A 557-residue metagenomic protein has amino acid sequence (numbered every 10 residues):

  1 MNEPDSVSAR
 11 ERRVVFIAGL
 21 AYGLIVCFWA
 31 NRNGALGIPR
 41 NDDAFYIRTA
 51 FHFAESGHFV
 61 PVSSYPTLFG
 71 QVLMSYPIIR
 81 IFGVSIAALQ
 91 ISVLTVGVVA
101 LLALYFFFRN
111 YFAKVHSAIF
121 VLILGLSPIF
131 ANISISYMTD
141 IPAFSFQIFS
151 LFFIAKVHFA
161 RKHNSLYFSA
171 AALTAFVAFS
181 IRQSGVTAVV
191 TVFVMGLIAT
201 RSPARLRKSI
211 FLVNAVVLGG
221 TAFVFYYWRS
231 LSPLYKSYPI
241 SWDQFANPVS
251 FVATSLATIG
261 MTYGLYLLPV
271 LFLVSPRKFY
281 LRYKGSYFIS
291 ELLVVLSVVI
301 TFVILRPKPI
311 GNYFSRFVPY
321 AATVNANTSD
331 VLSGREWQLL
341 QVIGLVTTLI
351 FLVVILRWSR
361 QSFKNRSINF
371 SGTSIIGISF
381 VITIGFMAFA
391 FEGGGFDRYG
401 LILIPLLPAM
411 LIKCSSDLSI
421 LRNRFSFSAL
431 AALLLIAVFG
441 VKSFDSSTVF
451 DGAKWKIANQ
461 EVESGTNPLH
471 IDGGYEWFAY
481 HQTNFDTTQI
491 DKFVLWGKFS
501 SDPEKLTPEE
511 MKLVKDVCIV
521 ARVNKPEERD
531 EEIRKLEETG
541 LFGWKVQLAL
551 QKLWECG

Functional and structural regions predicted by a protein language model:
G19, L166, L173, N214-L218 (+3 more regions): Signature aromatic-anchored transmembrane alpha helix within multi-pass, membrane-resident enzymes that catalyze glycan
W29, F179, V194-T328, G344: Membrane-lumen/periplasm interface segments of specific transmembrane helices in polyprenyl phosphate-linked
N31-N41, A54-Q90, L256-I259: Membrane-proximal lumenal/periplasmic loop motifs of glycosylation machinery
T67, I135-A143, S184, F396-D397: Short acidic/glycine- and proline-prone juxtamembrane loop motifs at membrane-interface regions of multi-pass membrane
L101-F106, I123, P142-R161, Y167-A175 (+2 more regions): Specific aromatic-rich, kink-prone transmembrane helix
F120-L122, Y167-R182, V189-V194, A215-T221 (+2 more regions): Membrane-interface alpha helices of multi-pass inner-membrane proteins
D140, T187, Y313-L356, S374-S379 (+1 more regions): Hydrophobic/aromatic-rich transmembrane helices and adjacent perimembrane loops
V318-S333, G394, F427-S501, V517-C518 (+1 more regions): Membrane-embedded, lumen/periplasm-facing catalytic core of multi-pass transferases that use lipid-linked donors
